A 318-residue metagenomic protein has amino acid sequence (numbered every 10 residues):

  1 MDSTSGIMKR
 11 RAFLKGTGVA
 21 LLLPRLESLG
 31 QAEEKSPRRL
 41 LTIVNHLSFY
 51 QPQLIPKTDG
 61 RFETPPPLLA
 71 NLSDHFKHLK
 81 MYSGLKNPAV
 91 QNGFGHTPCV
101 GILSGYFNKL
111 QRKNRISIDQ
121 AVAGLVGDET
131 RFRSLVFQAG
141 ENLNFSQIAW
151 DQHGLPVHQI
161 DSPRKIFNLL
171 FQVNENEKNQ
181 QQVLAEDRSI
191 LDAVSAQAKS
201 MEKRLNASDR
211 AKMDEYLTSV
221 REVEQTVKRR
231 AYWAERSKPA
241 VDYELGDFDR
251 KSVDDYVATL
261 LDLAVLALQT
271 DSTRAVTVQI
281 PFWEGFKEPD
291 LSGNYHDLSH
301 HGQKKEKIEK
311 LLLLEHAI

Functional and structural regions predicted by a protein language model:
M1-I318: Ligand-binding pockets and gating/stacking loops
